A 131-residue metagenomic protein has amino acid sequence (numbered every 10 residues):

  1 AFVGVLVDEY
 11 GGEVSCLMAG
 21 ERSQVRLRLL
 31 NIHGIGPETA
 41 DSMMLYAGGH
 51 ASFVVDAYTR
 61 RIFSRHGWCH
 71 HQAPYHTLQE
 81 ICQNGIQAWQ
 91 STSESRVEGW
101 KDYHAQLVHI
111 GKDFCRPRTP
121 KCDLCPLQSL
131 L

Functional and structural regions predicted by a protein language model:
A1-L131: Catalytic cores of DNA base-excision repair glycosylases
